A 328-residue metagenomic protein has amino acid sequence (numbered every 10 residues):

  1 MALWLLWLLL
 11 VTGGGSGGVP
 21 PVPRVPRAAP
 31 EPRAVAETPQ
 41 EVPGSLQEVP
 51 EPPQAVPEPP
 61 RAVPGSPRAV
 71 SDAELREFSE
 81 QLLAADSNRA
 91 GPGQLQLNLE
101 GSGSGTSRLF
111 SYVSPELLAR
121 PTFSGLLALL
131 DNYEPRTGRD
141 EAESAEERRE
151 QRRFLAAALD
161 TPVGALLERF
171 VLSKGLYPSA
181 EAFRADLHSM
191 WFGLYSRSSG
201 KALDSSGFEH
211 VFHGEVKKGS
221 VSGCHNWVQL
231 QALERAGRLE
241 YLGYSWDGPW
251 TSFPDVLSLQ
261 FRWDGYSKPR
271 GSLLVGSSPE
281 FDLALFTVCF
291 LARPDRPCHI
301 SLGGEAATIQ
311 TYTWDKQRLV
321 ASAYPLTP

Functional and structural regions predicted by a protein language model:
M1-L3, T327-P328: A positional/structural detector of protein chain ends, strongest at the extreme C-terminus and weakly at the extreme
A2-G17: Cleavable N-terminal signal peptides of Sec/SRP-targeted secreted and luminal proteins
G18-R24: Cleaved targeting-peptide boundary
P26-R27, E31-E37, E41-G44, E48-Q54 (+1 more regions): N-terminal "domain-start" segment
D295-P328: A cross-kingdom marker for long, charged
